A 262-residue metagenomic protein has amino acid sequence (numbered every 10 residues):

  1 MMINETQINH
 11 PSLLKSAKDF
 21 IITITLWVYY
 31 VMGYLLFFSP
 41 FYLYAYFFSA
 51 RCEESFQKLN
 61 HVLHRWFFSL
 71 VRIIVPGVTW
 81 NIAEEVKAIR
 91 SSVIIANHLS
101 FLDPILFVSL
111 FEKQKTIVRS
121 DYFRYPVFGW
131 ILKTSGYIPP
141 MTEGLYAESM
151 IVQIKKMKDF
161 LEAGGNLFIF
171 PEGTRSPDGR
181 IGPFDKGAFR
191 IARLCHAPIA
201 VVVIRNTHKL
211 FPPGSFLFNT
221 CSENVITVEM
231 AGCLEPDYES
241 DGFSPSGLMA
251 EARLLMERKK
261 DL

Functional and structural regions predicted by a protein language model:
M2-S92: Membrane-anchoring hydrophobic helices of lipid-metabolizing enzymes
Y42-Y46, A50, K58-L59, A88 (+1 more regions): Catalytic core of membrane glycerolipid acyltransferases/transacylases, capturing the structured, soluble-facing
I73-N81, M150-I151, F211-G214: Short gly/ser/thr-rich secondary-structure transition/capping motifs
S91-V93, G164-F170: Residue-level preference for the first positions of well-ordered beta-strands
F128-G129, N166, G179-F243: A cross-family acyltransferase "interaction/gating" segment
Q153, M157: Anionic-ligand binding region
R175: Short active-site segment of divalent metal-dependent hydrolases/proteases that encodes the spacing between
